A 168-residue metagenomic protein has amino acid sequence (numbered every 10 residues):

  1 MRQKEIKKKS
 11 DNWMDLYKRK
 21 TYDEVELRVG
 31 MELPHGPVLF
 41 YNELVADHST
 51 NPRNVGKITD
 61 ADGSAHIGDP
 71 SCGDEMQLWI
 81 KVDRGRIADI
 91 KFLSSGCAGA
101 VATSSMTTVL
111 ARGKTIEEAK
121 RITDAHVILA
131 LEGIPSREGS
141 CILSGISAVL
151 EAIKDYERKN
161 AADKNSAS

Functional and structural regions predicted by a protein language model:
R2-G56, S64-A65, A88, M106 (+1 more regions): C-terminal binding/interaction regions
D47, N51-R84, K91: Structured beta-strand/loop patches that form or line metal/cofactor-binding pockets in enzymes
T59, M76, G99-T103, I116: Short, flexible micro-motifs
C72, S94-T103, C141, G145: Short, thiol/selenol-centered motifs that function as redox-active sites or metal-ligating centers
V101-A111: Short, small-residue alpha-helix embedded
